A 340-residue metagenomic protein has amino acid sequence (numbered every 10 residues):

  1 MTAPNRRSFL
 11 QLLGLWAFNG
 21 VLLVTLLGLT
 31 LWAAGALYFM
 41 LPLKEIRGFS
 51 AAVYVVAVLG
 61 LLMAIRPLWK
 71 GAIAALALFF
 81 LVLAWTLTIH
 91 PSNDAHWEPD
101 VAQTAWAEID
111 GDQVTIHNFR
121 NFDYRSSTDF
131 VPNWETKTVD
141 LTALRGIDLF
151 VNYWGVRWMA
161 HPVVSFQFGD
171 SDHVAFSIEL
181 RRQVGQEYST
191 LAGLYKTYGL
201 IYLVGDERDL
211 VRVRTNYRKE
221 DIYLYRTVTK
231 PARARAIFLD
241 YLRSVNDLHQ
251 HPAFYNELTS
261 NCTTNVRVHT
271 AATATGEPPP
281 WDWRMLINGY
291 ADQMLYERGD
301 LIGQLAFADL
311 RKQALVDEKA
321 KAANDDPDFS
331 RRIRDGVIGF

Functional and structural regions predicted by a protein language model:
M1-R6: Short, intrinsically disordered terminal tails adjacent to the first/last structured region
F9-G60, L242-F340: Activation targets extended, charge/polar-rich intrinsically disordered C-terminal tails
S50-L76: Cytosolic-side transmembrane helix boundary signature
P67-P91: Internal/C-terminal transmembrane anchor helices
H90-D110: Alpha-helical transmembrane signal-anchor/signal-peptide segments
Q103-A105, G111-Q113, L224, A236: N-terminal trafficking/processing presequences and adjacent post-cleavage segments of proteins routed to secretion
V114, F119, R125-I222: Glycine-rich catalytic cores of cysteine/serine-nucleophile enzymes that process amide/ester linkages in cell-envelope
Y195-A272, P280: Soluble catalytic domains of enzymes that build or remodel membrane lipids, polysaccharides, and related
